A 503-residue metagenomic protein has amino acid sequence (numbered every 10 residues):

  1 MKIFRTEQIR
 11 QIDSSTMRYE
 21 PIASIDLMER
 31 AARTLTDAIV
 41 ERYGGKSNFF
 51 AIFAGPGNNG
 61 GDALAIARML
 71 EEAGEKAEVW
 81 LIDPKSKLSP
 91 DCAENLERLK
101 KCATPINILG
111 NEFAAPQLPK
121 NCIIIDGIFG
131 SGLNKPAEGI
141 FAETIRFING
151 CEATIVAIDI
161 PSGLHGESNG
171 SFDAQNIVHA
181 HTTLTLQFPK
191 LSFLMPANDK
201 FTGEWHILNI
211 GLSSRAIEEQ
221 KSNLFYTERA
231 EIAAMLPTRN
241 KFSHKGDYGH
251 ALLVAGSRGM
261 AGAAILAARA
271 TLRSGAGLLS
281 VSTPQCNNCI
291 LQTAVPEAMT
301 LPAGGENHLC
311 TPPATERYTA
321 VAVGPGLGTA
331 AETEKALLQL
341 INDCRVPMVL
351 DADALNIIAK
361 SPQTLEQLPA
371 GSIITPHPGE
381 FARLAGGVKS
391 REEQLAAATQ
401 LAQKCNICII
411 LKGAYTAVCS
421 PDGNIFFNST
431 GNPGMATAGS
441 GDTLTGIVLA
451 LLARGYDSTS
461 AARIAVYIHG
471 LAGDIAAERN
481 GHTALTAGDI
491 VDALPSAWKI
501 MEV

Functional and structural regions predicted by a protein language model:
M1-D83, S89, T182, F193-M348 (+3 more regions): Small-residue (G/A/S/T)-rich helix-start motifs and N-terminal tracts that mark the onset
A65-N149, C289-A303, C310-P313, R317: N-terminal small/polar loop signature for handling phosphorylated ligands or for N-terminal nucleophile
D91, P136-E138, N169-G170, A385-K389: Short, solvent-exposed loop/turn segments at secondary-structure boundaries
A103, G150-A153, K404-I407: A structural motif corresponding to the C-terminal end of an alpha-helix and its immediate exit/capping segment
N111-A114, I160-G166, L191, E306-H308 (+1 more regions): Short acidic loop-to-helix transition motifs that present clustered carboxylates
N121-I123, I128-S222: Internal gly/pro-rich beta-alpha loop/helix module that stabilizes soluble enzyme cofactors or their anionic handles
